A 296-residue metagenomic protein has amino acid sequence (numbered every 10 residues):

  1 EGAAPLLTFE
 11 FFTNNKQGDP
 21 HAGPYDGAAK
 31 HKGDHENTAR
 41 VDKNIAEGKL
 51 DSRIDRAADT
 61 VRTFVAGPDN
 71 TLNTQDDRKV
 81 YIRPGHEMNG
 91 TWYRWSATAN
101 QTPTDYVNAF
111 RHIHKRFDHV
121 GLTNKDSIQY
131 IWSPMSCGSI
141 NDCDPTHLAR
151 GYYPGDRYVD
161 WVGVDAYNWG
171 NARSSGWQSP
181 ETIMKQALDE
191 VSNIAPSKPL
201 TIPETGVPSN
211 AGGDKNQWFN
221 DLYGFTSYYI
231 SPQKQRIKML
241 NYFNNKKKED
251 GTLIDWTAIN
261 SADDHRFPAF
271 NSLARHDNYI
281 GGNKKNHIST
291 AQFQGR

Functional and structural regions predicted by a protein language model:
E1-I128, W132, I280-N283, I288-G295: Substrate-binding cleft of extracellular glycoside hydrolase catalytic domains
T8, R157-G212: Glycoside hydrolase catalytic-domain groove-lining segments
F11-N15, H86-T91, M135-I140, A166-N171 (+2 more regions): Solvent-exposed loop/turn segments at secondary-structure junctions within structured extracellular/periplasmic domains
D42-R56, A97-N108, S175-Q186, A211-D221 (+1 more regions): Alpha-helix N-cap and loop-to-helix initiation/capping positions
R56-T60, S136-P154, Q178-S192, Q217-Y229: Alpha-helical scaffolding within the catalytic cores of extracellular/periplasmic polymer-degrading hydrolases
V80, K198-R296: Substrate-binding cleft of secreted/luminal carbohydrate-active enzymes
M88-T98, D118-T182: Flexible, surface-exposed loop/gating regions in the mature catalytic domains of secreted/periplasmic hydrolases
F110-H147, S197-A211, I237-N245: Aromatic-lined carbohydrate-recognition surfaces of secreted/lumenal glycan-active proteins
